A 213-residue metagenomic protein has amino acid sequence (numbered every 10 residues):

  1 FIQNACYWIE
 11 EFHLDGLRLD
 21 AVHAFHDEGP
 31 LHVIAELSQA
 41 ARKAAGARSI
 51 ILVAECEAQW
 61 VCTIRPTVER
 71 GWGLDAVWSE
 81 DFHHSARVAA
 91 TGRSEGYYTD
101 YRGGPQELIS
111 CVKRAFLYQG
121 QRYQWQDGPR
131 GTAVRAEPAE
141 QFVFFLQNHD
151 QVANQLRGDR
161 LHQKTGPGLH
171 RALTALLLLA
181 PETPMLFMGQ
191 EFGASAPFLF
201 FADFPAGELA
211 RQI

Functional and structural regions predicted by a protein language model:
I2-D27: Active-site groove signature of glycoside hydrolases
H23-Q39: Active-site cleft segment of glycoside hydrolase catalytic domains centered on the general acid/base Glu
I34, S38-I213: Conserved alpha/beta catalytic core and glycan-binding cleft of carbohydrate-active enzymes
